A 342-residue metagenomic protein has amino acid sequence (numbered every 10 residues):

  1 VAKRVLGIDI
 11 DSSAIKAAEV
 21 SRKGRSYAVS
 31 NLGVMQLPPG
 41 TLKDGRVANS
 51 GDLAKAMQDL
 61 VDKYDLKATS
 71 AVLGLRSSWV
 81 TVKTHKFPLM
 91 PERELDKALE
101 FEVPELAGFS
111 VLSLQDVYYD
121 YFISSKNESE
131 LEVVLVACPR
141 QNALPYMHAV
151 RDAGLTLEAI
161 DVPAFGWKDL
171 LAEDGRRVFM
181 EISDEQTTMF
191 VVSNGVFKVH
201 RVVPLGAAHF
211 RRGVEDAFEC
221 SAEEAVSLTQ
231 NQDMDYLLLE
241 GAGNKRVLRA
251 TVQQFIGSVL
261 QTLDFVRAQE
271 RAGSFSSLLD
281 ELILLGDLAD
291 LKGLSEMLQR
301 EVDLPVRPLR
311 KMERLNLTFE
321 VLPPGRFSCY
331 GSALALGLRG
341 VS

Functional and structural regions predicted by a protein language model:
K3-N31, K67, L73, S125-N231 (+1 more regions): Small-residue (GG/TT-enriched) beta-loop-alpha framework at ligand/catalytic clefts
L32-D62, L95, E240-A242, R246-V247 (+1 more regions): N-terminal phosphate-binding loop and adjacent alpha-helix
M57-S70, A153, L260-E281: Phosphate/pyrophosphate-binding loops at sites that engage ATP/ADP/AMP, CoA/4′-phosphopantetheine, polyphosphate
S70, G74-E173, E281, K311-L315: Active-site neighborhood for divalent-cation/phosphate handling
D169, A208, A289, R307-S342: Glycine-rich phosphate-binding/hydrolytic loop that grips phosphoryl groups
S227-S277: Adenine-nucleotide phosphate-binding core of ATP-dependent small-molecule kinases
T251-Q253, G257-L260, D264, S277-I283 (+1 more regions): C-terminal, charged interaction/regulatory segments at domain termini
S274-R307: Glycine-rich phosphate-binding loops at beta-strand->alpha-helix junctions
